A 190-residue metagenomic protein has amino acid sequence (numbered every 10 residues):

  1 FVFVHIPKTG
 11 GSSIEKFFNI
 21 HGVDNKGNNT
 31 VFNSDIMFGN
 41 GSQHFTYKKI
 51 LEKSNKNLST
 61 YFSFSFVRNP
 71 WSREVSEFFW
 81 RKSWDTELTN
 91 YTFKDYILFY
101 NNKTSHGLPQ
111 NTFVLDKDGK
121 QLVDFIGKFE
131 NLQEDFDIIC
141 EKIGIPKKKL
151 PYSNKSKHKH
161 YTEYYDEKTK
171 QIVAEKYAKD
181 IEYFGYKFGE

Functional and structural regions predicted by a protein language model:
F1-E190: Membrane-interface amphipathic segments in extracytoplasmic regions
